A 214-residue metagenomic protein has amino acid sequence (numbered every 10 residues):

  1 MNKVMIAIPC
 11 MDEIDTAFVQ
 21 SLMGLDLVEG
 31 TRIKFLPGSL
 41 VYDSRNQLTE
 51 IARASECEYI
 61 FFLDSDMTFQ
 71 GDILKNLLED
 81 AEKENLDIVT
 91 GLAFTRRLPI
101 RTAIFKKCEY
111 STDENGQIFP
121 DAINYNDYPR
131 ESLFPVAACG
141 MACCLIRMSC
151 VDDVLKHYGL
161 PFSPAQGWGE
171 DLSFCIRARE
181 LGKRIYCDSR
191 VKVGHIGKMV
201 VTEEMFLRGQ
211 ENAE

Functional and structural regions predicted by a protein language model:
M1, M148-S149, D153-E214: C-terminal catalytic/acceptor-binding lobe
M1-D43: N-proximal low-complexity "stem/linker" segments adjacent to membrane-targeting elements
F35-P37, L92, S189: Residue-level recognition of beta-strand->loop/alpha-helix junctions
V41-R45, S111, D171: Conserved donor sugar-nucleotide recognition element shared by glycan-biosynthetic enzymes
N46-Y59: Active-site nucleotide-sugar/metal-binding loop of Leloir-type enzymes
T49, Q70-F162: Conserved catalytic core of nucleotide-sugar-dependent glycosyltransferases
C57, N85-L86, K183: Short, high-confidence coil segments that cap the C-terminus of an alpha-helix and link into the following beta-strand
C57-T68: Short beta-strand-to-loop acidic/aromatic patch adjacent to the donor-nucleotide binding site
